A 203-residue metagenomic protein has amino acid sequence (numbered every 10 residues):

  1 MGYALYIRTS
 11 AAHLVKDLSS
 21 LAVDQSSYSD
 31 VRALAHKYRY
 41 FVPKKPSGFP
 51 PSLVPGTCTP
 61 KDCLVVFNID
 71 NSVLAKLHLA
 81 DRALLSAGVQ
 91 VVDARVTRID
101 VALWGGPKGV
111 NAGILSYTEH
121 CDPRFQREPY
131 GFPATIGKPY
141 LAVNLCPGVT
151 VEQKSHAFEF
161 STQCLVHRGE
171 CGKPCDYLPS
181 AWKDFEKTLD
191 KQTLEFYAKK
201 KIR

Functional and structural regions predicted by a protein language model:
M1-A4: Hydrophobic membrane-insertion alpha-helices, especially the h-region of bacterial N-terminal signal peptides
Y6-V23: Alpha-helical transmembrane signal-anchor/signal-peptide segments
T9, L34, K44-G48, A102-W104 (+1 more regions): Generic detector of ordered, mature protein regions
L18-L21, L34-A35, V89, V96: Generic hydrophobic secondary-structure signal
D24-Y28: Glycine-centered tight-turn and secondary-structure capping sites
S29-G88: Extracytoplasmic/periplasmic/luminal assembly and interaction segments in envelope/secretory/respiratory proteins
A80-R203: Non-cytosolic coordination micro-motifs
